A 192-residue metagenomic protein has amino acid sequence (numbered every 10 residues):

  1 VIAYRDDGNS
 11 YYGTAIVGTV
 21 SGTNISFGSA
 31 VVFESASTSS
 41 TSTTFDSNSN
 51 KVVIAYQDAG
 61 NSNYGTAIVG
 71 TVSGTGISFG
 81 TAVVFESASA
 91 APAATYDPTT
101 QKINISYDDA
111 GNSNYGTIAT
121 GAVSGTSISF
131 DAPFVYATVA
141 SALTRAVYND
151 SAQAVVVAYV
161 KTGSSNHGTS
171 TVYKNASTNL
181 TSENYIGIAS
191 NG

Functional and structural regions predicted by a protein language model:
Y4-D6, I16-N24, S39-K51, Y56-G60 (+7 more regions): Extracellular receptor-binding modules and their adjoining Ser/Thr/Gly/Asp/Asn-rich linkers
G8-S10, S26, S78, G111: Hydrophobic, proline/glycine-rich low-complexity stretches
Y11-Y12, Y115: Polyanion-engaging groove/track-forming segments
G28-F33, S78-V84, D131-Y136: A short beta-strand motif characteristic of beta-propeller blades
